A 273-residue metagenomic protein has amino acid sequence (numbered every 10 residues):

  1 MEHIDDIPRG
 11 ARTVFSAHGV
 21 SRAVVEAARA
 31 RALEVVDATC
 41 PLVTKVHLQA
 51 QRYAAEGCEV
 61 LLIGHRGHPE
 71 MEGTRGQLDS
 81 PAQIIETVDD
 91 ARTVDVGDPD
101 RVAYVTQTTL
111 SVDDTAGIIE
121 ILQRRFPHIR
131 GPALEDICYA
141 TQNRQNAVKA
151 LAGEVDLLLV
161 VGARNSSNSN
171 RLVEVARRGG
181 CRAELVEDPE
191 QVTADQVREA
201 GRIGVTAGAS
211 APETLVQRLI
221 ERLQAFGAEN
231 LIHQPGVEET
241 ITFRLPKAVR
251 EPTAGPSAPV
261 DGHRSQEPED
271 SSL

Functional and structural regions predicted by a protein language model:
M1-A207, E213-R264, E269-L273: The feature marks the mature, well-folded catalytic cores of soluble enzymes
